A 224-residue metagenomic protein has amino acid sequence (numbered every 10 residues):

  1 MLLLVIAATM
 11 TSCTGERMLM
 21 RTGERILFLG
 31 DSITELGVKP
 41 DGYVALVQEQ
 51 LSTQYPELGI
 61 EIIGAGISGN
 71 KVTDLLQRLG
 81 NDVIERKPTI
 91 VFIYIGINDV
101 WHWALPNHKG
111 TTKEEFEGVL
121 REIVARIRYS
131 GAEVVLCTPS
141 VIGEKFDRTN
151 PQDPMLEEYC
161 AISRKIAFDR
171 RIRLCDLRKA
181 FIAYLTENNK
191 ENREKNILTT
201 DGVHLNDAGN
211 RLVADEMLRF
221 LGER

Functional and structural regions predicted by a protein language model:
M1, F28-L29, E35, L177-L185: Short alpha-helical interface patches
L2-R21: Bacterial Sec-dependent signal peptides at the C-terminal "C-region" and cleavage site
G15, M20, A45-E61, N70 (+1 more regions): Alpha-helical cap/lid subdomain in secreted, periplasmic, or secretory-pathway luminal O-acyl-processing enzymes
E24-K39, S68-K71, V100: Catalytic nucleophile-elbow at a beta strand-turn-alpha helix junction centered on a G-D-S/GDSL motif, marking
